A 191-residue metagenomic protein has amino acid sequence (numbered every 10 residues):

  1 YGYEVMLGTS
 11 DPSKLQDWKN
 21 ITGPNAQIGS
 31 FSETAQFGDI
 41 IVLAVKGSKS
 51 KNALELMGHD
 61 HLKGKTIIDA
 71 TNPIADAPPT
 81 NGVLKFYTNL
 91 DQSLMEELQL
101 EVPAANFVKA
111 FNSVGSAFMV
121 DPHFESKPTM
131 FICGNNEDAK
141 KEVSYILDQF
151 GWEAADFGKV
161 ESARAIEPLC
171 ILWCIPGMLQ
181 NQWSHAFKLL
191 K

Functional and structural regions predicted by a protein language model:
Y1-P24: NAD(P)+-binding Rossmann beta1-loop-alpha1 motif at the extreme N-terminus of oxidoreductases
L7, I28-S30, D156: A structural preference for short, hydrophobic beta-strand core positions in alpha/beta folds
S13, P73, D138: Conserved Rossmann-like nucleotide-cofactor binding loop
G23-I68, N72-P79: Rossmann-like NAD(P)-binding element
K46-K49, S113-V114, N136-E137: Short beta->alpha connector loops
K63-T66, A70-P122: Rossmann-fold NAD(P)-binding glycine/threonine-rich loop
P128-K191: Active-site-lining helix/loop region of Rossmann-like oxidoreductase modules
